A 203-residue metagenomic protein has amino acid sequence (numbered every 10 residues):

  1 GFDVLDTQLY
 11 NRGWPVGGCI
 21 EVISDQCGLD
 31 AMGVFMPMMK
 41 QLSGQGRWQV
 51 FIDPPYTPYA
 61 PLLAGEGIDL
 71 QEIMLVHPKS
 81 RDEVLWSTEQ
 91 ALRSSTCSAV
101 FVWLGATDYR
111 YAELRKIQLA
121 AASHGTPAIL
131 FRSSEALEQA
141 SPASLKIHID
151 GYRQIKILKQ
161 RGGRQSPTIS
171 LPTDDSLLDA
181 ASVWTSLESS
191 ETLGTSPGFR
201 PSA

Functional and structural regions predicted by a protein language model:
G1-D69: The Walker A/P-loop phosphate-binding site
G17-E21, W48, S98-F101, P127-I129: Residue-level preference for the first positions of well-ordered beta-strands
D30-P37, K79-W86, D108-A112, K116 (+1 more regions): Charged, alpha-helix-enriched surfaces in structured cytosolic catalytic cores of large nucleotide-utilizing machines
Q41, A91, A120: Hydrophobic/aromatic ligand-binding patch that stacks against planar heteroaromatic rings of cofactors or nucleotides
G46-W103, Y109-A112: Conserved inter-motif catalytic segment of the P-loop NTP-binding fold
W86-S94, I155-L171: A charged, well-structured terminal subsegment
G105, A112-S166: Replace "adjacent to P-loop NTPase cores in ATP/GTP-dependent enzymes" with "adjacent to NTP-binding cores
G163-A203: C-terminal regions of RecA-like/P-loop NTPase motor modules
